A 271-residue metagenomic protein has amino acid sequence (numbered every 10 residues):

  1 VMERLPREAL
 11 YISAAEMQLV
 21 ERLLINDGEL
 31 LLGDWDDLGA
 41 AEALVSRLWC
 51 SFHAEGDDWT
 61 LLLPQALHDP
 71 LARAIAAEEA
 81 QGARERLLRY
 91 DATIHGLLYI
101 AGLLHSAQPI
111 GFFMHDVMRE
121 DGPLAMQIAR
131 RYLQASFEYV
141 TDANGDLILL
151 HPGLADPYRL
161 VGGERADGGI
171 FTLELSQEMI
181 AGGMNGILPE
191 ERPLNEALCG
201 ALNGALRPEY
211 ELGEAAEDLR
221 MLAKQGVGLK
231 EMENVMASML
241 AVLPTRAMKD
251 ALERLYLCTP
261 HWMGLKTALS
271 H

Functional and structural regions predicted by a protein language model:
V1-E16, A74-D91, E191-N195, P208-E209: Short alpha-helical segments that sit at the start of domains
V1-M2, S51-A80, T141-R165: Accessory beta->alpha helical hairpin/"wing" motif in late/C-terminal subdomains of nucleic-acid enzymes
M2-D37, R89-M114: Short amphipathic alpha-helical interface segments
L31-E55, E120-Y132: Short amphipathic alpha-helical interaction segments
A80-G82, R89, G96, I100-G102 (+1 more regions): Non-globular targeting/processing and membrane-anchoring segments
A101-G102, S106-M114, K224, E233 (+2 more regions): Core of folded catalytic or high-affinity ligand/protein-binding domains in predominantly eukaryotic proteins
D116, E120-N234: Long, charge-rich C-terminal accessory regions
T245-H271: Long, highly charged low-complexity segments enriched in Glu/Asp and Lys/Arg with interspersed Ser/Thr
